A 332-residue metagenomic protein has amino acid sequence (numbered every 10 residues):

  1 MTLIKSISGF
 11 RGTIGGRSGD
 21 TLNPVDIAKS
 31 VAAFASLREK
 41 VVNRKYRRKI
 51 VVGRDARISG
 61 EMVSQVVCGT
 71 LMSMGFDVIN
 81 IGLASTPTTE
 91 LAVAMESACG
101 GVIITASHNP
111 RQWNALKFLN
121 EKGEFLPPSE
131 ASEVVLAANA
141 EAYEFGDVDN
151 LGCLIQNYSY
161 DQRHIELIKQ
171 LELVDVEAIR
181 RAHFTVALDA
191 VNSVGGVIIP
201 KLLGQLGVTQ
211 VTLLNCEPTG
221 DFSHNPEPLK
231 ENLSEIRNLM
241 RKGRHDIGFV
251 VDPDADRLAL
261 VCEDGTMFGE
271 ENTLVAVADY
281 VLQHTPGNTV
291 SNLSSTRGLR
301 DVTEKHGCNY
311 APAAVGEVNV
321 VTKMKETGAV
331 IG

Functional and structural regions predicted by a protein language model:
M1-G69, S73-M74, L154-T185: An N-terminal, well-structured beta->alpha segment
K5-S6, V52, V78-L83, I103-I104 (+8 more regions): General beta-strand structural signal in soluble alpha/beta enzymes
T13, N114-G243: Gly/Ser/Thr-enriched, mixed-charge loops and adjacent short helices that form phosphate/oxyanion-binding elements
S36-V41, K49-W113, K201-V261, V321: N-terminal small/polar loop signature for handling phosphorylated ligands or for N-terminal nucleophile
G60-Q65, A131, G196-P200, R300: Short, surface-exposed alpha-helical segments at coil->helix boundaries
M72, E133-E166, Q170, C262-G332: Proline/glycine-rich low-complexity loops and linkers
A84, G123-E124, E130-S132, N215-T219 (+2 more regions): Short, acidic/turn-prone active-site loops that include or flank metal/cofactor- and phosphate-binding residues
F118-E121, A259-E263: Short beta-strand-to-turn element immediately C-terminal to the catalytic PLP-Schiff-base lysine in fold type I
